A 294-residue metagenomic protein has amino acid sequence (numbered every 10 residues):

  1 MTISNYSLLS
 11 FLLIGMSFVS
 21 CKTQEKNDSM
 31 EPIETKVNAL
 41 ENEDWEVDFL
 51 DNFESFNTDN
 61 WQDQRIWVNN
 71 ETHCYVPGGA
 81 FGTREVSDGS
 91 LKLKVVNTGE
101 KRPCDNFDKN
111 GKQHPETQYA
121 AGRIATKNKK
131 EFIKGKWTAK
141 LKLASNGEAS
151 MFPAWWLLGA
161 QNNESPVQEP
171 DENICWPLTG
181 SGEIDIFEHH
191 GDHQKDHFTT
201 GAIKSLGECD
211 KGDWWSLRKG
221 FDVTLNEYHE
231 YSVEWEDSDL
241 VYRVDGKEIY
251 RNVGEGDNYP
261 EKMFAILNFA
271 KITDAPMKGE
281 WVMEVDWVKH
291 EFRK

Functional and structural regions predicted by a protein language model:
M1-L8: Bacterial N-terminal signal peptides that target proteins for export
L12-L13: Hydrophobic helical h-region of N-terminal Sec-dependent signal peptides in bacterial secretory/periplasmic proteins
S17-S20: C-terminal motif of bacterial Sec signal peptides marking the signal peptidase cleavage site
E25-K294: GH16 jelly-roll
